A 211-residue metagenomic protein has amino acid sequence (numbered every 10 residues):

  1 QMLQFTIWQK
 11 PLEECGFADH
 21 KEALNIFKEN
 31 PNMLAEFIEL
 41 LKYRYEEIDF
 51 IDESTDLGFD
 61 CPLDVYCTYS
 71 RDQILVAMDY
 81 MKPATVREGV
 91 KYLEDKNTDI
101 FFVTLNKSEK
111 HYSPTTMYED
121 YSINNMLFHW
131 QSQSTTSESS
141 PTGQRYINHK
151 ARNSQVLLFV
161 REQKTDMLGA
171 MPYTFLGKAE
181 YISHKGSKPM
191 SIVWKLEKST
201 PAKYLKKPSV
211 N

Functional and structural regions predicted by a protein language model:
Q1-C67: C-terminal helical accessory/scaffold domains
K42-Y45, K82, K198: Generic secondary-structure transition motif, activating predominantly at the C-termini of alpha-helices
Y45-E53, V86-G89, A202-Y204: Residue-level signal for secondary-structure boundary elements
V65-P172: Acidic, glycine-rich low-complexity segments with interspersed aromatic residues
T165-N211: Compact mixed alphabeta submodule
